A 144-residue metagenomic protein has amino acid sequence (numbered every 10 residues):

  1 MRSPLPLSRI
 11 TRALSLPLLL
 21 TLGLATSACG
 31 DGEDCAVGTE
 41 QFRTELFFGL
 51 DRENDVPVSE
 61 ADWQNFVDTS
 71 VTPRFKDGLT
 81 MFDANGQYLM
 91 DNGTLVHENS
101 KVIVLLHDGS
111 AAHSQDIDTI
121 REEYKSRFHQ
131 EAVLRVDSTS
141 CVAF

Functional and structural regions predicted by a protein language model:
R2-L16: Bacterial N-terminal signal peptides that target proteins for export
P17-G23: Classic N-terminal secretory signal peptides
L24-A28: C-terminal motif of bacterial Sec signal peptides marking the signal peptidase cleavage site
G30-G32: Bacterial signal peptide processing site
C35-T39, T94-V96: Short glycine/proline-enriched loop/turn "hinge" motifs that connect secondary-structure elements and lie
Q41-E60: Terminal, regulation- and interaction-focused segments at domain boundaries
D62-S100, L105-A112: Mature extracytoplasmic domains of secretory-pathway proteins
L95-F144: Helix-rich interaction surfaces within compact, conserved domain-sized segments that mediate assembly or partner
